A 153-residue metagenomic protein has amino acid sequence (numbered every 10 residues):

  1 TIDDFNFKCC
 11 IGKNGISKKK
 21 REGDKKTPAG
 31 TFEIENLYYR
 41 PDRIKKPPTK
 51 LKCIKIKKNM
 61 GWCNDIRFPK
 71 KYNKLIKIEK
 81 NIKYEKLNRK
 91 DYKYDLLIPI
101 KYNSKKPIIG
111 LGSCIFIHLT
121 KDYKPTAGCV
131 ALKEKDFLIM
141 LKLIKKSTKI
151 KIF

Functional and structural regions predicted by a protein language model:
T1-A127, E134-F153: Cell wall/extracellular polymer interaction/catalysis modules
